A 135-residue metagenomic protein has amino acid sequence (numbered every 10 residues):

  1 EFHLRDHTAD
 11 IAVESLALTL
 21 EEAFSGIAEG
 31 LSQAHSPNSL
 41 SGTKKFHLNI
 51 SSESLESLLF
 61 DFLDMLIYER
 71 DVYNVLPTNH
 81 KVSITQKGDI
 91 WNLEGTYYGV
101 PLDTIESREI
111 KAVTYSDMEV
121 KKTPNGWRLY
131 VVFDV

Functional and structural regions predicted by a protein language model:
E1-V135: N-terminal intrinsically disordered, cationic/polar leader segments that include organellar targeting peptides
